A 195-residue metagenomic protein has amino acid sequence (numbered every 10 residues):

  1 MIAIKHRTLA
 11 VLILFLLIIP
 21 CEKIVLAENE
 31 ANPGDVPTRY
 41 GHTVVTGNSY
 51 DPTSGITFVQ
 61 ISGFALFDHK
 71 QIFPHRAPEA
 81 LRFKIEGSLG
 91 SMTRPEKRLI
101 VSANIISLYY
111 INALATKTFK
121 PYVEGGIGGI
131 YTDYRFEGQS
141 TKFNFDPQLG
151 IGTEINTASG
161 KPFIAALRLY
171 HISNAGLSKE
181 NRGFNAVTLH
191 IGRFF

Functional and structural regions predicted by a protein language model:
M1-D35: Cleavable N-terminal export/targeting peptides
V25-R39, T53, K70-L81, K97 (+2 more regions): Short loop/turn motifs that connect adjacent beta-strands in outer-membrane beta-barrel proteins
V36-V44, E79-G87, V101-A103, F119-I127 (+2 more regions): Transmembrane beta-strands of outer-membrane beta-barrel proteins
T46-P52, F67, G87-T93, L99 (+4 more regions): Transmembrane beta-strands of outer-membrane beta-barrel pores
T53-T57, P95-I100, G138-N144, K179-F184: Replace "Gram-negative outer membrane beta-barrel proteins" with "bacterial and organellar outer membrane beta-barrel
I61-A65, R182-F195: Outer-membrane beta-barrel "beta-signal"
F64-P74, L108-N112, G152-E154, G192-F194: Transmembrane beta-barrel domains of outer membrane proteins
M92, E96-P121, G125: Helix-adjacent hinge/juxtasegments
